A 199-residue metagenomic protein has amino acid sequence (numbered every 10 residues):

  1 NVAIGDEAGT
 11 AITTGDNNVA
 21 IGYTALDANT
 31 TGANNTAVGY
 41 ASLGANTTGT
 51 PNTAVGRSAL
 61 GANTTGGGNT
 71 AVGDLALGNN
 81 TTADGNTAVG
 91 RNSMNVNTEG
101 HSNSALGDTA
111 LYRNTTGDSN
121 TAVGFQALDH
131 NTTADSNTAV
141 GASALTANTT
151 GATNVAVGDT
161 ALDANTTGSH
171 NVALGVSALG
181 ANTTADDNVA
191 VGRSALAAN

Functional and structural regions predicted by a protein language model:
N1-N199: Glycine- and small/polar-enriched repetitive beta-structure motifs of secreted/surface proteins
